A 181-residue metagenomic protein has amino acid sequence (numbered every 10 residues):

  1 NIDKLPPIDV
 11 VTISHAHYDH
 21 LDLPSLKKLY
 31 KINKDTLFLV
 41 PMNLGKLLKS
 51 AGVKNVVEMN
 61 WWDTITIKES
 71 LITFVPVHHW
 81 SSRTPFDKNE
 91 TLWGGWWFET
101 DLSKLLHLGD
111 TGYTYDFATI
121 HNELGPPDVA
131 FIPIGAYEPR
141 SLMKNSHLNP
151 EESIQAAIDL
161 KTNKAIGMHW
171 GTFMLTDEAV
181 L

Functional and structural regions predicted by a protein language model:
N1-L39, N55, G125-F131: Active-site metal-binding motif and surrounding structural segment of the metallo-beta-lactamase
N1-P6, M59-G125: Core dinuclear metal-dependent hydrolase active-site scaffold
V10, L37, N43-K46, G112-L181: Cap/insert and terminal regions of metallo-dependent hydrolase folds
H17-Y18, L44-G45, D63: Alpha-helix capping/helix-boundary segments
H20, D87-E90, T111, K144-L148: Conserved phosphate-coordination/catalytic loops
D22-I32, S50, L175-L181: Metal-dependent catalytic neighborhoods of phosphoester/phosphodiester hydrolases
L47-N60: Helix-loop-beta element that forms the nucleotide-linked donor phosphate-binding surface in glycosyltransferases
